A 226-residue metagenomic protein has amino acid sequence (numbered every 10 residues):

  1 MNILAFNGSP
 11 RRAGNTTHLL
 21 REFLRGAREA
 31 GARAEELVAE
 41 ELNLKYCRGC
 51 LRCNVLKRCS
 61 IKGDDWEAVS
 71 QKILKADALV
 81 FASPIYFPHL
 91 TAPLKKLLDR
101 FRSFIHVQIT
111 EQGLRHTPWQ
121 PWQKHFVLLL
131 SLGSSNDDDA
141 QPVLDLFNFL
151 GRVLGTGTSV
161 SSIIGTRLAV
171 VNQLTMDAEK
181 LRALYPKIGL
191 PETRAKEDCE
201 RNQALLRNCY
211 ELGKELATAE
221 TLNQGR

Functional and structural regions predicted by a protein language model:
M1-G113, R182-R226: N-terminal beta1-alpha1-beta2 submodule of the flavodoxin-like/Rossmannoid cofactor-binding fold
F6-G8, A39, L130-G133, G165: Cofactor-binding loop segments of dinucleotide-utilizing enzymes, especially the Rossmann-like FAD- and NAD(P)+-binding
R12-A13, C59, N136-D137, I164-G165: A generic secondary-structure micro-motif detector that highlights 1-2 residue hydrophobic/ambivalent hotspots embedded
N15-A27, P142-G155, E179-K180: Short, solvent-exposed amphipathic alpha-helices that sit in or adjacent to ligand/effector-binding or catalytic
C47-G49, A140-Q141, V171-D177: Short aromatic-enriched loop/helix-cap "lid" or pocket-rim segments at secondary-structure transitions that line
H89-L90, S135-D139, V170-N172: Short acidic/glycine-rich loop or secondary-structure boundary segments that cap or lie
H106-S161: Short, glycine-/small-residue-rich phosphate/pyrophosphate-handling segment
V160-N172: Beta-strand-loop-alpha "switch" segments that mediate conformational coupling across diverse proteins
